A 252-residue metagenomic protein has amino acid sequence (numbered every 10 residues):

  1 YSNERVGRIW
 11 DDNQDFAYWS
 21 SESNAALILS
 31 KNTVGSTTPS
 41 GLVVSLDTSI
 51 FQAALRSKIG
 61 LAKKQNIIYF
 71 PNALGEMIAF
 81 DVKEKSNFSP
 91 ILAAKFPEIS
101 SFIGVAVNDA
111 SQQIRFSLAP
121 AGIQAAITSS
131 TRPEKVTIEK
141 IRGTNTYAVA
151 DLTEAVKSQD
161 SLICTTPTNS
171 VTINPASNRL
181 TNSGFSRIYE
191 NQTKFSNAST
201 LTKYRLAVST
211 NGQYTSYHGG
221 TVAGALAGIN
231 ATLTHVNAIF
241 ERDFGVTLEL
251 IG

Functional and structural regions predicted by a protein language model:
Y1-R142: N-terminal prosegments of processed precursors
S2-G7, N145-G252: Fold-level signature of zinc-dependent metallopeptidase catalytic domains
